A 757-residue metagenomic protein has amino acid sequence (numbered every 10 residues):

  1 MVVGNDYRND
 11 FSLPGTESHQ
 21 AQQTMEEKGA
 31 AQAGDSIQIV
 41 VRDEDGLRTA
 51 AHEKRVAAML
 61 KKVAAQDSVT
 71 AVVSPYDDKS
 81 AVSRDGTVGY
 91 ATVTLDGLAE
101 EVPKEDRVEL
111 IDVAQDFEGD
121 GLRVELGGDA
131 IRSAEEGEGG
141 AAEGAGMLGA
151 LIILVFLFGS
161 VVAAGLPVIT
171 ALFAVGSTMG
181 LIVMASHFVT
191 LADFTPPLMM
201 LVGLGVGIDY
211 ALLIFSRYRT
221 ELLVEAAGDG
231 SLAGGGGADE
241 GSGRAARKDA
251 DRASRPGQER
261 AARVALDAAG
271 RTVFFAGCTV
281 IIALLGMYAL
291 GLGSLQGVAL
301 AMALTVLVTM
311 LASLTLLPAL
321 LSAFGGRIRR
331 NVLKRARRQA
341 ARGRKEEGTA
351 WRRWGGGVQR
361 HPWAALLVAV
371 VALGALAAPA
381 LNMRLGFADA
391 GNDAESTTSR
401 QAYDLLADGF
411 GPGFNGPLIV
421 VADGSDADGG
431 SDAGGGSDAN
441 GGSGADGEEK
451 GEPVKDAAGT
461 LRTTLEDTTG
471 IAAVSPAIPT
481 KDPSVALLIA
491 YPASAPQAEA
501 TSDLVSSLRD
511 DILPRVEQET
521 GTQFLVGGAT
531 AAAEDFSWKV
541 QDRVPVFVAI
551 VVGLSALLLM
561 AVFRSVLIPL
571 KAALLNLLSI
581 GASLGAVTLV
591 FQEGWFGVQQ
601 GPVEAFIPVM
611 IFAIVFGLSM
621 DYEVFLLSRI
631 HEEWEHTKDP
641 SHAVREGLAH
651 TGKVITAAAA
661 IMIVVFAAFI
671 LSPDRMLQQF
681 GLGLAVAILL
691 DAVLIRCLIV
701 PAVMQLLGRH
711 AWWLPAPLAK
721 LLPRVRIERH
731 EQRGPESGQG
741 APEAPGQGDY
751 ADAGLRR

Functional and structural regions predicted by a protein language model:
M1-N5, V69, R84-G86, G97-L385 (+2 more regions): Membrane-embedded transmembrane helical bundles of large multi-pass transporters/channels
N5-R8, I39: Juxtamembrane "helix-exit" motif at the C-terminal end of transmembrane alpha-helices
S12-S36, D43-G128, N382-V598, P602 (+3 more regions): Structured non-transmembrane domains adjacent to transmembrane bundles in polytopic membrane proteins
